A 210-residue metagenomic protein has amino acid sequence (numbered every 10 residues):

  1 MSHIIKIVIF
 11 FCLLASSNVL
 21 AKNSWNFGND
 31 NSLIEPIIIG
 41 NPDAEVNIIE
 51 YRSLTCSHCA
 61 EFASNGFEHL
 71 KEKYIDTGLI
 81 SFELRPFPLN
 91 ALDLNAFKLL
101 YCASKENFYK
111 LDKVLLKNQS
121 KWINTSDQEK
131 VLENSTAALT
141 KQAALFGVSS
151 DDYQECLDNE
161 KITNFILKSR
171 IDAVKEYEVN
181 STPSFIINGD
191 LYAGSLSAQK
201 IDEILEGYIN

Functional and structural regions predicted by a protein language model:
S2-N90, A144, T163-E176, N210: Extracytoplasmic thiol/disulfide redox context detector
P88-S181, I186-D190, S195-K200, E206-N210: Cysteine-centric redox/oxidoreductase cores and disulfide-bonded domains
